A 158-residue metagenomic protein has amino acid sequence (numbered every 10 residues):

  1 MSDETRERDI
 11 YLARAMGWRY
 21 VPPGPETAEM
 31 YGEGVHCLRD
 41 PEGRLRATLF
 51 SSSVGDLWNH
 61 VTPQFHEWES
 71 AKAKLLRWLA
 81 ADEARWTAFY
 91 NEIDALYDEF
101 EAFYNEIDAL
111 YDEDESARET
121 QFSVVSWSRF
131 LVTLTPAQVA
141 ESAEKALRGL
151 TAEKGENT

Functional and structural regions predicted by a protein language model:
M1-T158: Glycine-rich anion-binding surface patch
